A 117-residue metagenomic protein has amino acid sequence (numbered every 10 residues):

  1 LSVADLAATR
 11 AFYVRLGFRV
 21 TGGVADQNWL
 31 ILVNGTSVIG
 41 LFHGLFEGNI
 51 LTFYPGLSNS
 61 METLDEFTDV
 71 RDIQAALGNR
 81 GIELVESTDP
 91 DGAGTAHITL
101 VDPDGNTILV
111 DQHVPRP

Functional and structural regions predicted by a protein language model:
L1-L45: Core segments of cupin and vicinal oxygen chelate
A4-A7, L45-F46, F53-T107, V114: Vicinal oxygen chelate
L16, S37, N49, G78-G81: Generic structural motif recognizing short loop/turn segments at the entrances and edges of beta-strands
W29, V38, I50, H97-T99: Short hydrophobic/aromatic beta-strand element in the GNAT-like acyltransferase core that lines or flanks the acyl-donor
